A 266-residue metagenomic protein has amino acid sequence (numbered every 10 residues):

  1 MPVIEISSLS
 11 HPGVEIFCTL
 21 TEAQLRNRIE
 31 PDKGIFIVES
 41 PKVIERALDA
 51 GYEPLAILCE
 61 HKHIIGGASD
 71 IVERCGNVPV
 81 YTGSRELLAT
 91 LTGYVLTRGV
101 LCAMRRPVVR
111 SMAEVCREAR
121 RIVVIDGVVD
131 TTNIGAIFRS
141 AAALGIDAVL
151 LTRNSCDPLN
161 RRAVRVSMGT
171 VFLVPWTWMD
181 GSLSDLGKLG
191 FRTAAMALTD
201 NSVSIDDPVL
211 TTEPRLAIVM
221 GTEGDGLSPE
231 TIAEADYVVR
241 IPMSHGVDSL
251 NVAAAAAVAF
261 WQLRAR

Functional and structural regions predicted by a protein language model:
M1-G67, S155-C156: Boundary-proximal intrinsically disordered activation/regulatory segments immediately upstream of a helical core
I4, N77-T82, A103-N201: RNA substrate-binding interface of SAM-dependent RNA methyltransferases
I6, F36, D126-G127, T152-R153 (+2 more regions): Glycine- and other small-residue-rich loops at beta-strand/loop junctions that grip anionic moieties
S40, V129-I137, L250-A255: Amphipathic alpha-helical repeat scaffolds
G66-N77, T231: Short, aromatic/basic amphipathic alpha-helical patches
R74-G93: A glycine-rich helix N-cap at a beta->alpha junction
C102, S140-L144, R153-F172, P229-R266: Structured adenosyl-cofactor binding patch, chiefly the S-adenosyl-L-methionine
A195-V247: Active-site/ligand-binding-proximal alpha/beta "capping" segment
